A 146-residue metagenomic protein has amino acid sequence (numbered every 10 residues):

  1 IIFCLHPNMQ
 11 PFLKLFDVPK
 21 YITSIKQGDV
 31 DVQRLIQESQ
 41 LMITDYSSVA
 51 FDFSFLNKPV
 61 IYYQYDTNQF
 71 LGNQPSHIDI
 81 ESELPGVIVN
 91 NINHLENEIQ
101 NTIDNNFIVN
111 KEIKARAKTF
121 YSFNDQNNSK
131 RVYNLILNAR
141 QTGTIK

Functional and structural regions predicted by a protein language model:
I1, I43, F53, L95 (+1 more regions): Hydrophobic, well-ordered secondary-structure elements that form the walls of internal hydrophobic environments
I1-Q27: Catalytic donor nucleotide-activated moiety binding site of glycosyltransferases and closely related
F3-L5, T44, Q64: Short beta-strand/turn micro-motifs composed of small residues that flank or help shape donor/cofactor-binding pockets
K14-Y21, S48-F120: Catalytic binding pocket for nucleotide-activated donors in carbohydrate/polymer assembly enzymes
V30-E38: Short acidic alpha-helix that forms the nucleotide-activated donor recognition element in Leloir-type transferases
Q37-S48: Acidic donor-binding loop of glycosyltransferase active sites
D125-K146: C-terminal alpha-helical cap of glycosyltransferases
